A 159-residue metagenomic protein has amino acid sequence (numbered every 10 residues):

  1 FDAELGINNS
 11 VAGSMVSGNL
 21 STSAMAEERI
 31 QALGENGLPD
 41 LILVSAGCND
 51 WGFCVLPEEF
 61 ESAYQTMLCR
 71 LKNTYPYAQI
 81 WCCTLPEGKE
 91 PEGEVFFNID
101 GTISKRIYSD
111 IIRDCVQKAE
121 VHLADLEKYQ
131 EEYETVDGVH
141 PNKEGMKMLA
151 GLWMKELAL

Functional and structural regions predicted by a protein language model:
F1, T74, K118-A119: Helix C-cap/helix->beta junction micro-motif
F1, V136-L159: Histidine-centered active-site loop/cap adjacent to the catalytic His in serine esterases/O-acetyl transfer systems
F1-Q65, R106: Conserved SGNH/GDSL esterase-like catalytic core that processes O-acyl groups on lipids and polysaccharides
E4-I7, Q79, E120-H122: Conserved beta-strand segments of alpha/beta enzyme cores
L43-W51, C69-R106, Y129: Active-site segments of SGNH/GDSL-like serine hydrolases that catalyze O-acetyl group transfer/hydrolysis on lipids
E59-S62, T66-N73, I107-D114: Alpha-helical scaffolding segments of alpha/beta enzyme cores, especially the outer helices of TIM-barrel or partial
G88-E127, K143, K147, L152: Substrate-gating cap/lid alpha-helix
E131-T135: Surface-exposed aromatic
